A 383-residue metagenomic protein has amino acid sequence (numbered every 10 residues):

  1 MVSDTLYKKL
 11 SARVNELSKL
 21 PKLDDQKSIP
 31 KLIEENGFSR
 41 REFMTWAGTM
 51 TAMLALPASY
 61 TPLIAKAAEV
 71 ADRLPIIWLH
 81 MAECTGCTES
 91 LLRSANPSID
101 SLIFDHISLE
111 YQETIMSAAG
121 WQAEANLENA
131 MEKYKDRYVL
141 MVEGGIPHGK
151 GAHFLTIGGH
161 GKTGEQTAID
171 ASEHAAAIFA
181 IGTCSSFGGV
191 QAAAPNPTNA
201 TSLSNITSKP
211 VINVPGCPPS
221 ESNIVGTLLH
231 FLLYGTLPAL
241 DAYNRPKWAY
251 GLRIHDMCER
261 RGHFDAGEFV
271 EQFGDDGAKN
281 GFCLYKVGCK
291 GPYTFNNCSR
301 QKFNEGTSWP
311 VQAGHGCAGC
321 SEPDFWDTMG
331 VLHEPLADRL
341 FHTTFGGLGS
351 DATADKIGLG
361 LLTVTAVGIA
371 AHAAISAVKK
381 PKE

Functional and structural regions predicted by a protein language model:
M1-F38, K66: N-terminal secretory signal peptides
E42-I64: N-terminal export signals
M44, T61-A168, G368: Extended, subdomain-level signal for the structured scaffold at the beginning of enzyme domains
A82-T88, T183, F187, E259 (+2 more regions): Local cysteine-cluster metal-coordination motifs and their immediate loop/turn environment, predominantly Fe-S cluster
L229, L233-K302: A conserved mid-domain beta-alpha-beta active-site/ligand-binding segment of alpha/beta enzyme cores
D276-G277, F303-P310, V331-H342: Short cysteine/histidine-rich metal-coordination sites, predominantly Zn2+-binding motifs
G347-L361: Juxtamembrane/start-of-transmembrane alpha-helix segments at the extracytoplasmic/lumenal side of membrane anchors
T365-A377: Alpha-helical transmembrane segments
